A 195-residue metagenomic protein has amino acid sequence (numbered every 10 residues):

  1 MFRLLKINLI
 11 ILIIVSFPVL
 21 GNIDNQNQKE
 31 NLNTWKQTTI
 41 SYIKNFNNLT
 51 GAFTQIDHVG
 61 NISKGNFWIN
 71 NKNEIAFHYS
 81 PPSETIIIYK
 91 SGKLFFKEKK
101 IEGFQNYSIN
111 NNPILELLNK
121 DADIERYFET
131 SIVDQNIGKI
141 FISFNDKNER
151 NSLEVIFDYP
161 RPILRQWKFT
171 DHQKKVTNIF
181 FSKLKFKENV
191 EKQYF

Functional and structural regions predicted by a protein language model:
M1-L9: Bacterial N-terminal signal peptides that target proteins for export
S16-P18: N-terminal signal peptide c-region/cleavage motif recognized by signal peptidases
L20-N33: Cleaved targeting-peptide boundary
N25, F67-E116, T177: An acidic-aromatic
S41-G60: A short, Trp-centered hydrophobic/proline-enriched beta-strand micro-motif
G51-F53, I75-Y79, L94-K97, I142 (+1 more regions): Short hydrophobic/aromatic-rich beta-strand segments that constitute the beta-sheet cores of beta-sandwich/beta-barrel
D57-V59, K100-E102, Q173: Solvent-exposed strand-loop boundary residues in beta-sheet-rich modules
E125-F195: Gly/Pro-enriched, hydrophobic low-complexity segments that function as extracytoplasmic propeptides/linkers
